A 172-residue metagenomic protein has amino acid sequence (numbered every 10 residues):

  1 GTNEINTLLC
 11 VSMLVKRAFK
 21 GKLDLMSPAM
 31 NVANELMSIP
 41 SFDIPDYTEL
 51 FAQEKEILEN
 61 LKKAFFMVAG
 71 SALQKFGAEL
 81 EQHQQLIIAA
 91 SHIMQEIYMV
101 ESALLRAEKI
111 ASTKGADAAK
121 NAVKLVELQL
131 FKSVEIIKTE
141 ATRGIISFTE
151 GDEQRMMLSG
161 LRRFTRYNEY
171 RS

Functional and structural regions predicted by a protein language model:
T2-S172: Flavin-dependent oxidoreductase catalytic core characteristic of acyl-CoA dehydrogenase/oxidase-like enzymes
